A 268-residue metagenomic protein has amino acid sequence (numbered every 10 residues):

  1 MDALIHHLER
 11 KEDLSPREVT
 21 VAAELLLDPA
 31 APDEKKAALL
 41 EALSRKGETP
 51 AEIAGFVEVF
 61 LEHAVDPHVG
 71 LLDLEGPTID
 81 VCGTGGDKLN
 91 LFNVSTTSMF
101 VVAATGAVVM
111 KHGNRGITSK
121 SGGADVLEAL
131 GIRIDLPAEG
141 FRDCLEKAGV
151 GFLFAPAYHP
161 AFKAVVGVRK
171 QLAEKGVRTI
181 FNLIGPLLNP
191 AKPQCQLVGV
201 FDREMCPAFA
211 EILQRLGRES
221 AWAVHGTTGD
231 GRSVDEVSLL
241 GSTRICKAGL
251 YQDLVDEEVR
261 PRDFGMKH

Functional and structural regions predicted by a protein language model:
M1, E12-V19, P32, K36 (+12 more regions): Generic structural signal for well-ordered, non-membrane alpha-helical segments in soluble metabolic enzymes
M1-N90, T105: Acidic, glycine/proline-rich low-complexity segments that act as flexible tails and inter-domain linkers
H7, E62-V65, V69-L72, L91 (+3 more regions): Glycine-rich anion-binding loops and their surrounding alpha/beta cores
R10-R17, A51-V57, V81-G83, T97-V102 (+3 more regions): Short, mixed-charge, low-aromatic patches
K35-K36, V109-H112, A223: Short beta-strand segments at enzyme active-site cores
L39, S98, F209: Aromatic/hydrophobic pocket-lining residues that form π-stacking "cages" and hydrophobic walls in ligand
S44, N114-R115, P193-L197: Conserved short-loop catalytic and cofactor-binding motifs
D80-G83, D87-L145: A generic, well-ordered mixed alpha/beta core segment in the N-terminal half of proteins
